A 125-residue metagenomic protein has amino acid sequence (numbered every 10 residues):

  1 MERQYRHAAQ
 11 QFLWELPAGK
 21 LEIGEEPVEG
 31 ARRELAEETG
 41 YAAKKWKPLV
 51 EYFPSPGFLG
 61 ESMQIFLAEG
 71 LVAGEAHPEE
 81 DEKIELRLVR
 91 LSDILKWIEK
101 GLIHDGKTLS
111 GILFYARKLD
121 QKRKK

Functional and structural regions predicted by a protein language model:
M1-R33, L71, A76: Conserved Nudix-box catalytic region and its N-terminal flanking loop in Nudix hydrolases and closely related
Q4-R6, E15, A36, G40-A73: Active-site segment of metal-dependent pyrophosphate-handling enzymes, primarily the Nudix hydrolase catalytic core
F12-L13, A18, E34, E51 (+2 more regions): N-terminal hydrophobic or amphipathic segments with adjacent small-residue motifs that include Sec signal peptides
I23, P48, P56, Q64 (+1 more regions): Nudix hydrolase/Nudix homology domain
